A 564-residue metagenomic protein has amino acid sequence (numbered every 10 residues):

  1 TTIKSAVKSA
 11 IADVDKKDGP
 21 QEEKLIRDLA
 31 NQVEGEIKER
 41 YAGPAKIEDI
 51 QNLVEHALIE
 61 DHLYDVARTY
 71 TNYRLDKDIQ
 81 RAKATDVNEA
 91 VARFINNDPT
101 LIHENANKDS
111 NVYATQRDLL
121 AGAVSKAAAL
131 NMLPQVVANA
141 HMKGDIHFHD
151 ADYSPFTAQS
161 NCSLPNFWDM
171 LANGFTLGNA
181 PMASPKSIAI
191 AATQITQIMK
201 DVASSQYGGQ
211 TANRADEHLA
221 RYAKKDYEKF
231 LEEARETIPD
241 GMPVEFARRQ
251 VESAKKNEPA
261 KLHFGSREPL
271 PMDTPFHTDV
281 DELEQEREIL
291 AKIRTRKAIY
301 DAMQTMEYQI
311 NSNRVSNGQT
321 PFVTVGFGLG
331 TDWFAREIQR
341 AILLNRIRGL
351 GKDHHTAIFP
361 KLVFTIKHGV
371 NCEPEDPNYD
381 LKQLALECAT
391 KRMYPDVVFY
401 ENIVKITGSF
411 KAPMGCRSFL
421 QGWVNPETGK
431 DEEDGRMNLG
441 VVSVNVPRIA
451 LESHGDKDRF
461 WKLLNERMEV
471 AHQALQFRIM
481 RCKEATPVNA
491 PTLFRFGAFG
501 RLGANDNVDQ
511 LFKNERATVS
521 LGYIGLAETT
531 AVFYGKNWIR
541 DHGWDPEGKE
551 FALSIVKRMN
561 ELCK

Functional and structural regions predicted by a protein language model:
T1-A12, Y523, G548-A552, K564: Short intrinsically disordered, low-complexity coil segments enriched in acidic
T1-N97: Charged, amphipathic alpha-helical regulatory modules used for macromolecular assembly or allosteric control
K8, E34, H472, Q476 (+1 more regions): Amphipathic, well-packed alpha-helical segments that form the structural scaffold of globular domains
I37, A57-D61, L219-Y222, R346 (+1 more regions): Generic structural signal for hydrophobic core residues of well-folded globular domains
V54, V325, L526: Short, conserved catalytic/metal-binding motifs centered on acidic residues
D76-Q80, A84-R516, K536, H542-K564: Conserved catalytic cores of very large enzyme subunits
V519-V532, K557: Contiguous, well-ordered alpha-helical segments that form the cores/surfaces of helical PPI scaffolds
